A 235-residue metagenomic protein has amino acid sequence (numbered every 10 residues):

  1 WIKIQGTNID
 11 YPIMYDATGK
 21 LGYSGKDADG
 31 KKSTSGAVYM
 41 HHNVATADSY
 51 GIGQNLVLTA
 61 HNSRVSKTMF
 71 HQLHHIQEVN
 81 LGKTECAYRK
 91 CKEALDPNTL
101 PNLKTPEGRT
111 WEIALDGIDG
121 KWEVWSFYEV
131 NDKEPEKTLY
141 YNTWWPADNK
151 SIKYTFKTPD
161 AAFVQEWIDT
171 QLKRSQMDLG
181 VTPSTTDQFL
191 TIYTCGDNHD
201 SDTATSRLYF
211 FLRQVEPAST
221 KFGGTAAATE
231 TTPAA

Functional and structural regions predicted by a protein language model:
W1-A235: Solvent-exposed, non-transmembrane regions of membrane-associated and secreted proteins
